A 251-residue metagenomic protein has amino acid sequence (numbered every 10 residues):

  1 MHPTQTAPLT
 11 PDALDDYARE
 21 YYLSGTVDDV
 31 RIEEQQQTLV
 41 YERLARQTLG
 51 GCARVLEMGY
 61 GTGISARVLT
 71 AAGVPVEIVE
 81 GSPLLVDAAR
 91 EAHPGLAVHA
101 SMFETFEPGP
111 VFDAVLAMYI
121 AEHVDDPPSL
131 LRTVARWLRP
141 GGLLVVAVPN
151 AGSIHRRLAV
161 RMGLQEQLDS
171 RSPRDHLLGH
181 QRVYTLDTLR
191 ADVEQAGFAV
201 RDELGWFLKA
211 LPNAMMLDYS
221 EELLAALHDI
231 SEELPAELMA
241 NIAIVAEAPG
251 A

Functional and structural regions predicted by a protein language model:
M1-P110, A114-M118, L131, G205 (+2 more regions): Conserved N-terminal segment of class I S-adenosyl-L-methionine
H2, T6-A7, R54, G59-G61 (+8 more regions): Sparse, context-dependent recognition of short Cys/His-centered cofactor- or disulfide-binding micro-motifs
D29-V30, I64, D125-T133, L143-E247: S-adenosyl-L-methionine-dependent methyltransferase catalytic module, highlighting the catalytic core
Q37, R54, P94, R139 (+2 more regions): Basic side chains
G50, D125, R139: Short conserved AdoMet
Y119-H123: A short His-aromatic
R136: Basic phosphate/pyrophosphate-binding loop/patch that engages nucleotide-derived ligands
